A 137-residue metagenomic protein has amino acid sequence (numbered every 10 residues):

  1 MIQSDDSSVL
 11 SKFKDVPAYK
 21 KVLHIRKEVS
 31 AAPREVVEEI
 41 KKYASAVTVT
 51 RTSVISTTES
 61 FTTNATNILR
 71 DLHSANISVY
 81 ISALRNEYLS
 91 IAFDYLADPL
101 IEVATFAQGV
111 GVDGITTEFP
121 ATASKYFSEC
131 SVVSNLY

Functional and structural regions predicted by a protein language model:
Q3-S8, K12-Y137: C-terminal active-site rim and adjoining tail of enzyme catalytic domains
